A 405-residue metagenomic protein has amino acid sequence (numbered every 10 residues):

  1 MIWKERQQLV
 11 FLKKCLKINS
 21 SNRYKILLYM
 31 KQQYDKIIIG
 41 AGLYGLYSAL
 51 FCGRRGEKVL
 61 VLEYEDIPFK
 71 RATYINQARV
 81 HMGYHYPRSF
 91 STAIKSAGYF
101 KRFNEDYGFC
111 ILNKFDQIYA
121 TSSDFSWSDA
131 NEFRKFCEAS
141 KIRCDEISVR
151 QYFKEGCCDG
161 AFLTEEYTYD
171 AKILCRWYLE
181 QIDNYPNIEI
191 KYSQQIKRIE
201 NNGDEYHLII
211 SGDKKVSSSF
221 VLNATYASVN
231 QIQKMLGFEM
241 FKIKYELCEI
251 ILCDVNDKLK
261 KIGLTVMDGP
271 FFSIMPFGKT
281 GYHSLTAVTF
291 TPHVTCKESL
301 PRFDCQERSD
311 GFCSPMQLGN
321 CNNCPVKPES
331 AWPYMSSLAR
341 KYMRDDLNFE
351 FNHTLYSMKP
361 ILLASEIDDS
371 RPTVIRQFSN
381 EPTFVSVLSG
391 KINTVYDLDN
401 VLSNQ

Functional and structural regions predicted by a protein language model:
K36-L60: N-terminal Rossmann-like FAD-binding beta1-loop-alpha1 element of flavoenzymes
R54-T73: Glycine-rich FAD pyrophosphate-binding loop
F69, S218-M267, F277-H283, C305: Central helical "cap/lid" subdomain
Q77-G160: Dinucleotide-binding Rossmann-like beta1-alpha1 core, especially the glycine-rich loop that anchors the ADP
I111-T121, I147-P186, H207, N380-S389: Helix-loop-beta segment of a Rossmann-like dinucleotide-binding subdomain
E189-Y206: A conserved short coil-to-beta-strand element within the FAD-binding core of flavoproteins
T280, P292-M358: Flavin-binding catalytic cores
P333-Q405: C-terminal catalytic lobe of FAD-dependent flavoproteins
